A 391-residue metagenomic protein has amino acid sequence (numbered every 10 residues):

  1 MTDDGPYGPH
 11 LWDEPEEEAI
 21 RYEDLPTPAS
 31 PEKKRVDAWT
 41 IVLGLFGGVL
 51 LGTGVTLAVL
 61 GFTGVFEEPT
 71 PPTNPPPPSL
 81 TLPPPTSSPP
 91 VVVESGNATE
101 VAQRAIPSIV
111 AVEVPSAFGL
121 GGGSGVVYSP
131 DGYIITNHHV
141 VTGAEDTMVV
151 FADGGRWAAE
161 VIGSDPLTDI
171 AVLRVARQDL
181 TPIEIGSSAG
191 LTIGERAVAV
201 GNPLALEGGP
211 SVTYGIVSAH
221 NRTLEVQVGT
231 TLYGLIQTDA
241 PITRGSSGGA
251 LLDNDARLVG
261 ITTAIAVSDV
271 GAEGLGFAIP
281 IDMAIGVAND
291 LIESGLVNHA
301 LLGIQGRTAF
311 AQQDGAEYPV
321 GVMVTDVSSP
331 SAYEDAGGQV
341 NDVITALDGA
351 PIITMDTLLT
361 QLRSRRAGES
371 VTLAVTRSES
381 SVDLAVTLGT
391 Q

Functional and structural regions predicted by a protein language model:
M1-T40: Terminal targeting segments of Actinobacterial cell-envelope proteins
D3-G8, D37-Q312, D326-S329, M355 (+3 more regions): Serine-dependent protease modules
S188, A250, D314-Y318, S331-V343 (+1 more regions): A short glycine-leucine-enriched loop at secondary-structure breakpoints that most characteristically corresponds
N289-L296, E334-Q339, T345-P351, T357-Q391: PDZ-domain C-terminal substructure recognizer with occasional recognition of PDZ-binding tails
P319-M323: Charged active-site motifs of nucleotide-sugar-dependent glycosyltransferases
